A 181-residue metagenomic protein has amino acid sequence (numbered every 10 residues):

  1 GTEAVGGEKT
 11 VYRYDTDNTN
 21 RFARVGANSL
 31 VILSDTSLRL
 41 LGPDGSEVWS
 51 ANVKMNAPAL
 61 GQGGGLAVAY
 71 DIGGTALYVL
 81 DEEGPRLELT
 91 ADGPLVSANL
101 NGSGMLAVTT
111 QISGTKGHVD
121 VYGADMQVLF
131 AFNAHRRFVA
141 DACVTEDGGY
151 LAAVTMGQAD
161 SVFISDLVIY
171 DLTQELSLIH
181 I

Functional and structural regions predicted by a protein language model:
T2-T16, G42-S46, D81: A short helix->beta-strand "capping" segment at the edge of beta-propeller domains
E8-T36, N52-L60: Beta-strand-rich domains and repeat architectures in extracellular enzymes and scaffolds, especially beta-propellers
Y12-T16, S50-K54, E88-G93, F132-R136: Surface loop/turn motifs at the tips and blade-to-blade linkers of beta-strand repeat domains
D17-A23, M55-G64, G93-G102, R137-C143: Repeated scaffold domains used in trafficking and secretory/extracellular systems, primarily beta-propellers
R21-L33, G65-D71, G104-I112, G149-T155: Short beta-strand elements that form the blades of beta-propeller/WD-repeat-like and other beta-sheet-rich scaffold
P43-D44, D81-E83, G123-D125, L172-E175: Short loop/turn segments that connect beta-strands within beta-propeller blades
T75-Y78, G114-D120, D160-V168: Structural motif
I179-I181: Conserved small/polar residues in nucleotide/adenosyl-binding loops
